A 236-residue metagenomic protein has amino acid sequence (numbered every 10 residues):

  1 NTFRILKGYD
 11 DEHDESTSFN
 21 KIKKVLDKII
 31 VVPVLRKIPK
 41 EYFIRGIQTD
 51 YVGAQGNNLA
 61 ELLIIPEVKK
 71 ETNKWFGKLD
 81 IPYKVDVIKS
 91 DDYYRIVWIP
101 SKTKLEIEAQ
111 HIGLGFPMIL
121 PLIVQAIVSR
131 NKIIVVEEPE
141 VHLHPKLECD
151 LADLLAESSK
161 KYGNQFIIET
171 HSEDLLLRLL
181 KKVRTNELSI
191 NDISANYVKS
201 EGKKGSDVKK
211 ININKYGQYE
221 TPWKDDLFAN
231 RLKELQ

Functional and structural regions predicted by a protein language model:
L6-H111: Extended helical coiled-coil dimerization/tether regions that scaffold and oligomerize large DNA-maintenance assemblies
V68-Q236: Switch/communication elements of ASCE P-loop NTPase nucleotide-binding domains
